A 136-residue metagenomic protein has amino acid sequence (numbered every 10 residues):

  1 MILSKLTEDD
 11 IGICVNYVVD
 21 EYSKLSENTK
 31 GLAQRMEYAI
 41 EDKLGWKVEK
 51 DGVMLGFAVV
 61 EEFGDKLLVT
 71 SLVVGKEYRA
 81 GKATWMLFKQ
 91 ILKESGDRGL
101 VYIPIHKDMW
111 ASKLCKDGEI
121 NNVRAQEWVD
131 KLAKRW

Functional and structural regions predicted by a protein language model:
M1-K30: Short amphipathic alpha-helix that is part of the acyltransferase structural core
S23-K50: Active-site rim helix/loop that mediates acceptor-substrate recognition in acyltransferases
K47, V53-E61, K66-V73: Conserved beta-strand in the GNAT
L72-A80: A short, internal acetyl-CoA/4′-phosphopantetheine-binding micro-motif in the GNAT/acyltransferase core
A80-K93: Conserved acetyl-CoA-binding loop-helix of GNAT-fold acetyltransferases
S95-K107: Conserved GNAT acetyl-CoA-binding A-motif
P104-H106, K116-W136: Conserved catalytic-core motifs of GNAT/GCN5-like acyltransferases
